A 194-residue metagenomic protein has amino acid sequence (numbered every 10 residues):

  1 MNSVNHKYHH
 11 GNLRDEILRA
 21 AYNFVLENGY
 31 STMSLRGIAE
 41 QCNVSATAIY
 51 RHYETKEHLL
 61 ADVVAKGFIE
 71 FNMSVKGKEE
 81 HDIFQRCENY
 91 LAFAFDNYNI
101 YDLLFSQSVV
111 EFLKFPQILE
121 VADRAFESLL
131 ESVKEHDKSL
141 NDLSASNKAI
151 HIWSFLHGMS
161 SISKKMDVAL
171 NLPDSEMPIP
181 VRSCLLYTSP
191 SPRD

Functional and structural regions predicted by a protein language model:
M1-N12: N-terminal intrinsically disordered/low-complexity leader segments
G11-R19, S31-T32, N43, R51-K76 (+2 more regions): An amphipathic alpha-helix adjacent to DNA-recognition modules
V25, L59-G67, L104, I118-V121: Alpha-helical DNA-contacting segments of helix-turn-helix folds
V25-M33: Short helix/strand-capping hinge loops at secondary-structure junctions that flank key functional elements
D62, M73-I100, K148-I152: Hydrophobic alpha-helical connector segments
A65-Q85, L119-D123, S128-E135: Amphipathic alpha-helical linker/stalk segments
L113-S139, S146-H151, S175-L186: Amphipathic alpha-helical packing segments from all-alpha helical-bundle domains
Y187-D194: Conserved small/polar residues in nucleotide/adenosyl-binding loops
